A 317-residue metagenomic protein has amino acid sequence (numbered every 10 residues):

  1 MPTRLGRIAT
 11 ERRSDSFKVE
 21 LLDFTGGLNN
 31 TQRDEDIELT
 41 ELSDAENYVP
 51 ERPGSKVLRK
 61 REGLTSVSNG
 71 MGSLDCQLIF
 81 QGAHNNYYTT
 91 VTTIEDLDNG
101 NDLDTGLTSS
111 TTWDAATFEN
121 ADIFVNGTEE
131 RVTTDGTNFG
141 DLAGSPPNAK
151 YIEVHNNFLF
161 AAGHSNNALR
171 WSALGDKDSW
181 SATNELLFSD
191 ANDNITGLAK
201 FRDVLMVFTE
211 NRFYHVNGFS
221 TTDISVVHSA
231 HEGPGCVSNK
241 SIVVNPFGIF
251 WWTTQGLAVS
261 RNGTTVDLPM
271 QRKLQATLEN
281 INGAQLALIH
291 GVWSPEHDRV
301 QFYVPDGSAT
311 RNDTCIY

Functional and structural regions predicted by a protein language model:
M1-G100, N148-H215, H297, Y303-Y317: N-terminal beta-propeller domains
R4, R12-R13, K18, N120-D122 (+2 more regions): Beta-sheet-dominated scaffold domains
V67-G72, D104-T108, D141-P146, L187-A191 (+2 more regions): Surface loop/turn motifs at the tips and blade-to-blade linkers of beta-strand repeat domains
E95, R131-V132, Y214, A258: WD40 beta-propeller blade core
L97-G100, T134-T137, G175, G218-T221 (+1 more regions): Short loop/turn segments that connect beta-strands within beta-propeller blades
N99-E129, D135-G140: Acidic, glycine/polar-enriched metal-coordinating patches/loops that mediate binding to polyanionic ligands
D102-G106, G140-G144, S181-N184, S225-A230 (+1 more regions): Beta-propeller fold detector
T133-H155: Asp-box/WD-like beta-propeller blade repeats and closely related beta-sheet repeat scaffolds
